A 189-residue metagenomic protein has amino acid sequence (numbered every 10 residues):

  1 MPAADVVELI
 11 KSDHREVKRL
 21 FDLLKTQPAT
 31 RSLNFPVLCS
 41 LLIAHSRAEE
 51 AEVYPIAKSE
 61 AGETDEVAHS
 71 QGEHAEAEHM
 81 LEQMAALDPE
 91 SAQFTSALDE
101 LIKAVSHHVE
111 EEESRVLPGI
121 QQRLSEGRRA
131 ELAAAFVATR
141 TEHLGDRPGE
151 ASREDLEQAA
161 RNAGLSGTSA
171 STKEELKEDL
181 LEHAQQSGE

Functional and structural regions predicted by a protein language model:
M1-E189: Small-residue-biased structural context
